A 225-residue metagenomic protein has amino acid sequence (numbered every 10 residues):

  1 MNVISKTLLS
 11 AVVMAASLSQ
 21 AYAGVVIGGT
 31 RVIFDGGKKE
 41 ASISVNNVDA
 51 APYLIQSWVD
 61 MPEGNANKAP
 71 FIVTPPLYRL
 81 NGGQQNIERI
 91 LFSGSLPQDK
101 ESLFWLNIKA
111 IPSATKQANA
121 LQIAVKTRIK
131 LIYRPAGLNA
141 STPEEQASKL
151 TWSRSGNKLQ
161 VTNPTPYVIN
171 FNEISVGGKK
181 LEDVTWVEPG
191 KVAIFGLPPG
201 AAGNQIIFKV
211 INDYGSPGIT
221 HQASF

Functional and structural regions predicted by a protein language model:
M1-L9: Bacterial N-terminal signal peptides that target proteins for export
A16-Q20: N-terminal signal peptide c-region/cleavage motif recognized by signal peptidases
Y22-S44, T142-S153: Beta-sheet-dominated interaction scaffolds and their linkers
T30-K68: N-terminal targeting signals for Sec/Tat export/insertion, comprising classic cleavable signal peptides
V45-D49, L159-T165: Asparagine-centered strand-capping/turn motif at beta-strand->loop junctions
I55-Q56, D60-P76, N170-L181: Short beta-strand and strand-turn-strand segments in soluble, beta-rich domains
A69-L96, G178-G203: Intrinsically disordered, low-complexity Pro/Gly/Ser/Thr-rich segments with frequent PxxP/GP/PP motifs and embedded
G94-L138, N204-F225: Terminal connector regions
